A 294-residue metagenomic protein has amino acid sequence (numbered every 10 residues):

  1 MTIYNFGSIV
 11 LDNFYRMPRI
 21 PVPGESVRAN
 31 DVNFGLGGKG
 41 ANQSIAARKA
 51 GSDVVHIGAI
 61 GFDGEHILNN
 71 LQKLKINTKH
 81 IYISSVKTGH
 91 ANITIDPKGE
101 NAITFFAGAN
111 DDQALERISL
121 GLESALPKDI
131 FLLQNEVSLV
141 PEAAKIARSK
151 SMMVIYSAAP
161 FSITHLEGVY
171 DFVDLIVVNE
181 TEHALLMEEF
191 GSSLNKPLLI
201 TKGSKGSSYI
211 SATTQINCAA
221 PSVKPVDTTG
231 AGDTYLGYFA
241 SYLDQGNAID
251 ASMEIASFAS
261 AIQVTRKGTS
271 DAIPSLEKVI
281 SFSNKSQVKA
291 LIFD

Functional and structural regions predicted by a protein language model:
M1-I9, N69-I83, I93-N217, A290-D294: Ribokinase/PfkB-type carbohydrate-kinase core domain
M1-P23: Positively charged, low-complexity intrinsically disordered leader regions
T2-I3, P23-H90, F282-Q287: Substrate-binding N-lobe of the ribokinase-like
I9, I60, V223: Hydrophobic pocket-lining residues within nucleotide cofactor-binding pockets
F14, T104, L186, Q263 (+1 more regions): Residues that scaffold the ATP/ADP-binding catalytic core of kinase and kinase-like folds
P21-A29, N179, C218-A219: Short glycine/proline- and charge-enriched loop/turn segments that cap or connect secondary-structure elements
A46, N70, I146, Y238 (+1 more regions): Rossmann-fold NAD(P)-dependent oxidoreductase module
G191-D294: Conserved phosphate-binding/catalytic region of the ribokinase-like
